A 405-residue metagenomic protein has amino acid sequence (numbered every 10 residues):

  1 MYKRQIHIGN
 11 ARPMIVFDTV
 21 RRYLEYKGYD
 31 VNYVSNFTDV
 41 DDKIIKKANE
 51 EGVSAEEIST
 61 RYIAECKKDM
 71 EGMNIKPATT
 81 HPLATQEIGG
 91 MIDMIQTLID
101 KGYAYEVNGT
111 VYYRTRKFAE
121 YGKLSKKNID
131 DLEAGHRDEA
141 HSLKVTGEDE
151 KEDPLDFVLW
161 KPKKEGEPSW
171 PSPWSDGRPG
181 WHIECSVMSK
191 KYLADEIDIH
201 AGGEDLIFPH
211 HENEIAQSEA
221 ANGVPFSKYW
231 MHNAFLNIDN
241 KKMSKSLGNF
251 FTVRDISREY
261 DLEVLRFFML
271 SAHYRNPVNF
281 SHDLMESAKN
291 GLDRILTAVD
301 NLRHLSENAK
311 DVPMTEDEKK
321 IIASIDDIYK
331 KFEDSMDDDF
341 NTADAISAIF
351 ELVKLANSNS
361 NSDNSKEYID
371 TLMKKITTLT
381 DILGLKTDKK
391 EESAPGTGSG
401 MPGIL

Functional and structural regions predicted by a protein language model:
K3, F17-D18, N32, G89-L305: Alpha-helical recognition segments enriched in aromatics with Gly/Pro capping that present substrate-recognition
K3-K76, Y112: N-terminal, positively charged nucleic-acid-binding surface of large information/translation enzymes
R12, Q86, G180-E184, F340 (+1 more regions): Aromatic- and histidine-enriched alpha-helix N-cap/loop-to-helix transition segments that scaffold the rims
R22, K190-K191, K354-S358: Short glycine/serine- and small hydrophobic-enriched flexible loop segments
D30, S54, K76, E196 (+2 more regions): Short coil/loop linkers at secondary-structure junctions
K68-P82, Q86-A104: N-terminal, positively charged, Ser/Thr/Ala/Gly-biased leader segments that form transit/presequence-like amphipathic
K242, T252-L405: Structural preference for alpha-helix termini/caps and helix-kink/transition segments
